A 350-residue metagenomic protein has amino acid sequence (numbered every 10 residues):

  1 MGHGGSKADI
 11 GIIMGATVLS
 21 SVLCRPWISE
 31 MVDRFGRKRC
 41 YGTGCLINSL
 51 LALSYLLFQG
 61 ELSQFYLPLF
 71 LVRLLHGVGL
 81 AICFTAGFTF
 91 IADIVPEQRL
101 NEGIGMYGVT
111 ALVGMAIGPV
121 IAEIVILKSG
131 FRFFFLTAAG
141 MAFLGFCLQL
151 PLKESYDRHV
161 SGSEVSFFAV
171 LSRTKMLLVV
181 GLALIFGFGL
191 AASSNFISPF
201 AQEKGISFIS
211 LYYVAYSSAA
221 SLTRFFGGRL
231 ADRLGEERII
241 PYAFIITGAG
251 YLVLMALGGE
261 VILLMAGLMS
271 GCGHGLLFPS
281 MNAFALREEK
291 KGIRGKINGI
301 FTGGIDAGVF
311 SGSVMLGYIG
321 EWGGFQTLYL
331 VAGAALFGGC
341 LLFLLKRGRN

Functional and structural regions predicted by a protein language model:
V18-P26, M115-A116, S217-F225, V309-F310: Residue-level signature of mid-helix packing/kink "hotspots" within the transmembrane helices of 12-pass Major
C24-G36, T223-G235, G320: Helix-to-loop junctions at the C-terminal end of transmembrane segments in multipass secondary transporters
L46-S63, I246-G258: C-terminal ends and interior cores of transmembrane alpha-helices in multi-pass membrane transporters/permeases
Y66-I82, L184, I262-L276: Hydrophobic core of transmembrane alpha-helices in multi-pass small-molecule transporters, especially MFS/SLC-type
V72-T110, A283-F284: Cytoplasmic helix-loop-helix junction between adjacent transmembrane helices in 12-TM secondary transporters
A139-R158, L342-R347: C-terminal membrane-cytosol helix-exit motif in multi-pass small-molecule transporters
K153-V180: Juxtamembrane intracellular "pre-TM" segments in multi-pass secondary transporters
